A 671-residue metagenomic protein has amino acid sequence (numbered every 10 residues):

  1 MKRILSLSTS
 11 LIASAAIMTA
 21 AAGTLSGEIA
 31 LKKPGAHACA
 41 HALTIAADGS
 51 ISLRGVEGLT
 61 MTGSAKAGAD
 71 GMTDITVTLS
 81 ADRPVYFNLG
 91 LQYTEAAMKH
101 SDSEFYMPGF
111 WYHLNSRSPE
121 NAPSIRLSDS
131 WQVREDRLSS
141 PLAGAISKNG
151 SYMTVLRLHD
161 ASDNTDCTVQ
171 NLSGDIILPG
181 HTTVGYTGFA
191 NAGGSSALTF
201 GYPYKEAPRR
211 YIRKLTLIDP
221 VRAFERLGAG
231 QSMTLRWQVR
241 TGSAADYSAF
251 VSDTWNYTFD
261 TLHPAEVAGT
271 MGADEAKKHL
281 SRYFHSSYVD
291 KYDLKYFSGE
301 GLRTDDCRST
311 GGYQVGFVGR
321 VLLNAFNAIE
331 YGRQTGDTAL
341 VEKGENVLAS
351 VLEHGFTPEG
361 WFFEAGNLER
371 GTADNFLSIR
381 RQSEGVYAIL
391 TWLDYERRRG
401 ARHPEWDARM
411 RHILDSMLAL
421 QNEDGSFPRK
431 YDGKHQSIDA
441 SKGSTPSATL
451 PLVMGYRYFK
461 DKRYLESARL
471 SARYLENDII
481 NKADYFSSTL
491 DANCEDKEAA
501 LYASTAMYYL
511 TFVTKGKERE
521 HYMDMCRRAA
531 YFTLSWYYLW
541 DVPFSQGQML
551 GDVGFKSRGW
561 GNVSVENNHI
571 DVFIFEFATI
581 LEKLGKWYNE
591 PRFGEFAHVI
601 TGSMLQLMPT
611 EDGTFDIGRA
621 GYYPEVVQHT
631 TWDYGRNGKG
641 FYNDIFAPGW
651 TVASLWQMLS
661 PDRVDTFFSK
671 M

Functional and structural regions predicted by a protein language model:
K2-A22: Classical Sec-dependent N-terminal signal peptides that target proteins to the secretory pathway
L25-S26, L31-A42, A47-G49, L227 (+8 more regions): Low-complexity, Ser/Thr/Pro/Gly-enriched N-terminal "stalk/linker" regions
L53, A65-A229: Beta-strand/loop-rich accessory regions of lumenal/periplasmic or secreted enzymes, predominantly carbohydrate-active
F250-S286, G336-H354, R398-L418, K460-N477 (+3 more regions): Extended, well-ordered alpha-helical scaffold segments
L280-Y313, E353-D374, M417-S437, N477-C494 (+2 more regions): Glycine- and aromatic-rich loop/turn segments at beta-sheet edges
L322-T338, E384-R402, S447-D461, Y502-E518 (+3 more regions): Well-ordered alpha-helical scaffold segments within catalytic/enzyme domains
G371-A373, D394-K462, N477, Y531-Y537: Active-site lining segments of carbohydrate-active enzymes
S378-Q382, I438-T449, I479-K482, L490-S504: Aromatic-lined, polymer-binding surfaces characteristic of secreted/periplasmic polysaccharide-degrading enzymes
